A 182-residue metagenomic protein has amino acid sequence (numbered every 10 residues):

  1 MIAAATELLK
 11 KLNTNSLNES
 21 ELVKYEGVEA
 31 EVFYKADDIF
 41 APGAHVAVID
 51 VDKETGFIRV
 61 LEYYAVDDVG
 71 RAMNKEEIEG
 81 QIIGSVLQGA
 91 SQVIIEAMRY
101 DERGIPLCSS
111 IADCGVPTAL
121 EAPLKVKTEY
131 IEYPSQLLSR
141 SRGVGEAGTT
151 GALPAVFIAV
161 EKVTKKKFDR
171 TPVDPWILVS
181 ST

Functional and structural regions predicted by a protein language model:
I2-T182: C-terminal catalytic domains of large/alpha subunits in multi-subunit enzymes
